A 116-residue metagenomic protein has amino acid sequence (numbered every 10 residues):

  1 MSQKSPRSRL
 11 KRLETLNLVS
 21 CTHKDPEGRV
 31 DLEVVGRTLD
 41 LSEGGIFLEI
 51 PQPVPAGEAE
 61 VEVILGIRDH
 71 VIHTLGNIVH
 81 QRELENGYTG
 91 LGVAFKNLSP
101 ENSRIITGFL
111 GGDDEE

Functional and structural regions predicted by a protein language model:
M1-L41, T107, G111-E116: N-terminal helix initiation/capping motif
N17-K24, E58-V71: Short conserved beta-strand and strand-loop elements enriched in small hydrophobics with frequent Asp/Gly
S20-C21, P53-P55, G90-G108: Short solvent-exposed strand/turn elements
K24, E43, Q81-N86: Short, conserved beta-turn/loop elements at beta-strand boundaries and strand-helix junctions
D25-V54, E62, G92: Short strand-loop-strand
E27-R29, P55-A56, R68-H70, L84-N86: Short glycine/serine/proline-enriched coil/turn segments at secondary-structure junctions
G36, T74-H80: Short beta-strand-centered aromatic/proline hotspots
